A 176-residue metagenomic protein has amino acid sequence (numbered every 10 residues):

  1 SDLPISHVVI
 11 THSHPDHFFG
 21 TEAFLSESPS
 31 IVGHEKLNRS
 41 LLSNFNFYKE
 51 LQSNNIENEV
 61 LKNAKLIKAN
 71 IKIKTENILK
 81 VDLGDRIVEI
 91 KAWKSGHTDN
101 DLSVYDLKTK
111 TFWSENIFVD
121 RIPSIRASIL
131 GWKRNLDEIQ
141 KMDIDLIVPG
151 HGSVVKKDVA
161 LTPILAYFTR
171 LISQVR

Functional and structural regions predicted by a protein language model:
D2-K80: Active-site HxH/HxHxD metal-binding segment of metal-dependent hydrolases
L61-N63, G84-E89: N-terminal-biased segments
K80, I87-R170: Metallo-beta-lactamase
Q174-R176: Generic hydrophobic alpha-helical segments
